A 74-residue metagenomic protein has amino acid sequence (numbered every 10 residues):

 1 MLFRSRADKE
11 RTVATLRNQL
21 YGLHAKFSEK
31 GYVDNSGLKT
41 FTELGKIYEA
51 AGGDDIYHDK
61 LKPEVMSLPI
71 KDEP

Functional and structural regions predicted by a protein language model:
K9-P74: Charged, acidic
